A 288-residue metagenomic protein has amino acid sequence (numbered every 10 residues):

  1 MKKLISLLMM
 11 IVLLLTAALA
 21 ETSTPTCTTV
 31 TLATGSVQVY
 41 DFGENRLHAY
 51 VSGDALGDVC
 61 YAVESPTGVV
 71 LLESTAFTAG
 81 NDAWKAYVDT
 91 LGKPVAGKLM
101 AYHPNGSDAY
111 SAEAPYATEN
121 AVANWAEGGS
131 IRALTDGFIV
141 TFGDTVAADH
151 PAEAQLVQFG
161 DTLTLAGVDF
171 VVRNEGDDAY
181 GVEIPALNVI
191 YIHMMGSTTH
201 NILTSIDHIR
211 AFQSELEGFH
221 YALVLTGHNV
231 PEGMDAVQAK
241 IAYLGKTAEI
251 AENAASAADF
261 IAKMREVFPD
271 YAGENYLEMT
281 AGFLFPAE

Functional and structural regions predicted by a protein language model:
K2-E21: Sec-dependent N-terminal signal peptides of Gram-positive bacterial secreted proteins and lipoproteins
A20-T28: Cleaved targeting-peptide boundary
C27-S36, D41, A121-A179: Metallo-beta-lactamase
T31-T90, Y180-M194: Conserved beta-strand hairpin/beta-sheet module of binuclear metal-dependent hydrolase folds, prominently
E64-L71, T75-V122, F219-H220: Active-site metal-binding motif and surrounding structural segment of the metallo-beta-lactamase
L71-T78, D169-K246: Metallo-beta-lactamase
G80-N81, G106-Y110, W125-A126, H200-I202 (+1 more regions): Extracytoplasmic/secreted cell-surface and envelope-processing proteins
W125-A126, T162, G218-L223, V230-E288: Accessory terminal helices/loops
